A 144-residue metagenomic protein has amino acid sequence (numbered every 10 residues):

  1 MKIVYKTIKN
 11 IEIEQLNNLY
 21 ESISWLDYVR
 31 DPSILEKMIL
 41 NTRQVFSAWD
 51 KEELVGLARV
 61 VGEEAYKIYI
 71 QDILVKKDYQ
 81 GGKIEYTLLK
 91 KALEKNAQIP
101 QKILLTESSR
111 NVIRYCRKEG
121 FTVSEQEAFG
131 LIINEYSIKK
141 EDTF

Functional and structural regions predicted by a protein language model:
M1-R30, E127, K140-F144: Short amphipathic alpha-helix that is part of the acyltransferase structural core
I8, I73-V75: Hydrophobic adenine-recognition pocket in adenosine-nucleotide-binding enzymes
I11, A65, R110-N111: Short alpha-helical
I34-I73: A conserved beta-strand-loop-helix scaffold within acyl/acetyltransferase catalytic domains
V75, G81-E94: Conserved acetyl-CoA-binding loop-helix of GNAT-fold acetyltransferases
K95-S108: Conserved GNAT acetyl-CoA-binding A-motif
I103-L105, R117, T122-K139, F144: Conserved catalytic-core motifs of GNAT/GCN5-like acyltransferases
